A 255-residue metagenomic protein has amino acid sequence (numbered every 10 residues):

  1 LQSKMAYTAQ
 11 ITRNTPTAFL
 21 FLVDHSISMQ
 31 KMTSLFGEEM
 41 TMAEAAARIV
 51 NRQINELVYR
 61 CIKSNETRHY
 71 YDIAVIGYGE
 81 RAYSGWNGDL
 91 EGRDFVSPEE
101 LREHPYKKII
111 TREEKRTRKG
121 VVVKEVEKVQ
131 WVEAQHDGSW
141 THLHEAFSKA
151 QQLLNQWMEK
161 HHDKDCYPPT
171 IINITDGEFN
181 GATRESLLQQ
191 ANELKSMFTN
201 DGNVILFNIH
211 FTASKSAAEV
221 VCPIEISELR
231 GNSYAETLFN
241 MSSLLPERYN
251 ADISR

Functional and structural regions predicted by a protein language model:
L1-R255: Acidic, low-complexity intrinsically disordered regions
